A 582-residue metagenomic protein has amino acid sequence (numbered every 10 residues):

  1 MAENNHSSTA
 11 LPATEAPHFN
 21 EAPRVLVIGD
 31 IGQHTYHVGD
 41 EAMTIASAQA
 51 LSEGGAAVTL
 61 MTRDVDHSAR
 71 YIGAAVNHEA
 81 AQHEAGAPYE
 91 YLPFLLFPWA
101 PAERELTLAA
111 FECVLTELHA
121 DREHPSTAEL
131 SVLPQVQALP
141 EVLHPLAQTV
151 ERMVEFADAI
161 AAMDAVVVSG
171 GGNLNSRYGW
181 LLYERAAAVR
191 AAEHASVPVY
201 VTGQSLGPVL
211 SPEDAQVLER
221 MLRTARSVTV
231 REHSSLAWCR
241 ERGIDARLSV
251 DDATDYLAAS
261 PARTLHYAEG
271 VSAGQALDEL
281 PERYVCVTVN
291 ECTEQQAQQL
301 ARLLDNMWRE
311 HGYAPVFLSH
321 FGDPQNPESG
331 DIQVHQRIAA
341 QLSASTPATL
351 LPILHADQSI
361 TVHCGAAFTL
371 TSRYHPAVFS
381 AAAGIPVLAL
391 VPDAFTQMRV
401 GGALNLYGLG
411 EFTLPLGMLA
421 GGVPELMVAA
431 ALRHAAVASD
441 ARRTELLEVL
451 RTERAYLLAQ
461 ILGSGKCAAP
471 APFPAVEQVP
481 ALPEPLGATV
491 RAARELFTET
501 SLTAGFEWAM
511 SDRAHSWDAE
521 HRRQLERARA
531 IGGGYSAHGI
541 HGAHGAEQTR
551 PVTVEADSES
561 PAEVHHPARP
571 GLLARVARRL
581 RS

Functional and structural regions predicted by a protein language model:
A2-E547, T553-E555, L572-L580: Active-site anion-handling motifs in enzyme catalytic cores
T396, H565-A568: Residue-level signature of the cytosolic catalytic core of signaling kinases
R550-H566: Acidic, proline-/serine-/threonine-rich low-complexity intrinsically disordered repeat tracts
